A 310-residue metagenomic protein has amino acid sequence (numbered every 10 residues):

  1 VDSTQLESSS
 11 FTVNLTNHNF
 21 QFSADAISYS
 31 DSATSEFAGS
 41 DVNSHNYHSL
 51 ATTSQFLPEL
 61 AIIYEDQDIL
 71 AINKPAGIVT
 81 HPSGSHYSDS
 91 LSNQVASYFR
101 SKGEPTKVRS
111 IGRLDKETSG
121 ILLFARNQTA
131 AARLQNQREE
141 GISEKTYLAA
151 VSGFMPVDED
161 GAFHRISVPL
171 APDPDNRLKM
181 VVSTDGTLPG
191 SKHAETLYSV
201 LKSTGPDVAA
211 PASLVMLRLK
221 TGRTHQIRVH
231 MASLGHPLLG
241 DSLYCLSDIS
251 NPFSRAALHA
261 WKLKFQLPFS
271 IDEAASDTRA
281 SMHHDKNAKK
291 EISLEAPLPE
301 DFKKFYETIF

Functional and structural regions predicted by a protein language model:
V1-F310: RNA pseudouridine synthases
